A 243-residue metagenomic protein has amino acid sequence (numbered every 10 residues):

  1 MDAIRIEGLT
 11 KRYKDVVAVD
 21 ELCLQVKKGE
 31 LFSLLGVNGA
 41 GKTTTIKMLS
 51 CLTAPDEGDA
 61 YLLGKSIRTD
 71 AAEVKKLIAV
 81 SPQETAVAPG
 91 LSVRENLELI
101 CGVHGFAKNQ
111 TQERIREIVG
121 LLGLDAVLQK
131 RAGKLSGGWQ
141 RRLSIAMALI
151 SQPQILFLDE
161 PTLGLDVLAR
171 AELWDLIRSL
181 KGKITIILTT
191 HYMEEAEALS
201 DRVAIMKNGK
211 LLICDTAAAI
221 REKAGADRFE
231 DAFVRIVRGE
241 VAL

Functional and structural regions predicted by a protein language model:
G58-T69, E73-V74: Conserved ABC transporter NBD signature motif
G90, R131-G138: Conserved ABC ATPase signature
E98, G102, N109-V127: Conserved ABC ATPase "signature" region
Q152: Conserved catalytic motifs of ABC-family nucleotide-binding domains
L156-E160: Catalytic Walker B motif of ABC-type/P-loop ATPase nucleotide-binding domains
C214-D215: ABC ATPase "signature
